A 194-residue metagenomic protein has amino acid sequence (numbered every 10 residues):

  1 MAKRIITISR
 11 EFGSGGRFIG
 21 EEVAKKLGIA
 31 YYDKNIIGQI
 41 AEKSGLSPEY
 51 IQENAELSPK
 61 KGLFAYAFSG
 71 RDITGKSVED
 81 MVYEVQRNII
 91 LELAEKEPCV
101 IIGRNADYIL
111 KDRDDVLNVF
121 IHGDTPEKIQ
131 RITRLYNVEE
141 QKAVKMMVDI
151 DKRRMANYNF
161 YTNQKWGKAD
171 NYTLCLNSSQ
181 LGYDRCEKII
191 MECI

Functional and structural regions predicted by a protein language model:
A2-E11, E97: Pre-Walker A (Motif I) flank of P-loop NTPase domains
I8-E21: Glycine-rich phosphate-binding P-loop
A30-A41: Short beta-strand-centered segment that lines the nucleotide-binding/catalytic pocket of NTP-utilizing
A41-P98: ATP-dependent small-molecule kinase phosphotransfer cores that center on conserved nucleotide phosphate-binding segments
P59-Y66, E139-D184: Small-molecule kinase domains that catalyze NTP-dependent phosphoryl transfer to phosphate-bearing small molecules
R87, Y183-M191: Short, amphipathic alpha-helical "lid/cap" segments that border enzyme active or binding sites
L93, I109-D112: RNA pseudouridine synthases
D112-R134, E140-I150: Conserved phosphate-donor/acceptor-positioning beta-strand/loop module used by diverse small-molecule
